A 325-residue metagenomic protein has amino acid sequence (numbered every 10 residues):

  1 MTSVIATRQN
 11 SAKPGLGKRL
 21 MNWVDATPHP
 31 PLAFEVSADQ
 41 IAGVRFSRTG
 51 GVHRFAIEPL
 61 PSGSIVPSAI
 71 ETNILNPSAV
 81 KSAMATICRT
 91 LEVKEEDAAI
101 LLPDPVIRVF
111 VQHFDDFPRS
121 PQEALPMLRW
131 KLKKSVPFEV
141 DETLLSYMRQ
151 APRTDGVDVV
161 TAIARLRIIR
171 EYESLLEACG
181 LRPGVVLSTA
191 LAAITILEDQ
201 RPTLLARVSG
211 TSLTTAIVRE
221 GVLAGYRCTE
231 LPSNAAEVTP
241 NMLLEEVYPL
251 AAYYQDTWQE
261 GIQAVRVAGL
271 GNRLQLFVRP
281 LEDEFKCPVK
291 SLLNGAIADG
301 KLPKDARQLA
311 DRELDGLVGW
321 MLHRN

Functional and structural regions predicted by a protein language model:
M1-N325: Hydrophobic/aromatic-enriched cytosolic interaction surfaces used to assemble or bind macromolecules
